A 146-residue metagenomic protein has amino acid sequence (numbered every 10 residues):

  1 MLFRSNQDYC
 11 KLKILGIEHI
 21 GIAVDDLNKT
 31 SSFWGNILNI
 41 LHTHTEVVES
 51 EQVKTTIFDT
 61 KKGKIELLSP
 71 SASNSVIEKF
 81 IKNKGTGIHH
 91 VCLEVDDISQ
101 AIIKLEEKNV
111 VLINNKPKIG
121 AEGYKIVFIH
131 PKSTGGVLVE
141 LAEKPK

Functional and structural regions predicted by a protein language model:
M1-L2: Short, small-residue-biased leader/transition segments that mark boundaries at the very start of proteins
D8-K13, T56-D59, L93, I102-K146: Vicinal oxygen chelate
Y9-E51, S75: Long, hydrophobic N-terminal alpha-helical segment
I17-D25, T56-D59, E78-K104, V127: Vicinal oxygen chelate
E18, E66, E140-E143: Acidic-residue sensor for enzyme active/binding pockets
T30-F33, A101-L105: Hydrophobic side chains in well-ordered alpha-helices
H42, V48, T55, E66-K79 (+2 more regions): Intrinsic, low-complexity N-terminal interaction/targeting segments
G63: Conserved Rossmann-like nucleotide-cofactor binding loop
